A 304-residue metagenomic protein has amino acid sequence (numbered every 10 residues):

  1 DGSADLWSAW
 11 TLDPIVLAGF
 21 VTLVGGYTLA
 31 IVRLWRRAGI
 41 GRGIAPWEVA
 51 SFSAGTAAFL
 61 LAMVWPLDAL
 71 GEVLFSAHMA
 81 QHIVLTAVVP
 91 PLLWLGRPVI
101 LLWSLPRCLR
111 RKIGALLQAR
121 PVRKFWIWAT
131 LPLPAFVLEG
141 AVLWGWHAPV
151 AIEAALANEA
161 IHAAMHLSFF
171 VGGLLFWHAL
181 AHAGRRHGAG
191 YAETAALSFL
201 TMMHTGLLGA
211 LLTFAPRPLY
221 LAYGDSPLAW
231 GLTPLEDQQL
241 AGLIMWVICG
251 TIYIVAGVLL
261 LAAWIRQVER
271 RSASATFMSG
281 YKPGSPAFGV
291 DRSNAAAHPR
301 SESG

Functional and structural regions predicted by a protein language model:
D1-G304: Alpha-helical membrane segments of multi-pass proteins
